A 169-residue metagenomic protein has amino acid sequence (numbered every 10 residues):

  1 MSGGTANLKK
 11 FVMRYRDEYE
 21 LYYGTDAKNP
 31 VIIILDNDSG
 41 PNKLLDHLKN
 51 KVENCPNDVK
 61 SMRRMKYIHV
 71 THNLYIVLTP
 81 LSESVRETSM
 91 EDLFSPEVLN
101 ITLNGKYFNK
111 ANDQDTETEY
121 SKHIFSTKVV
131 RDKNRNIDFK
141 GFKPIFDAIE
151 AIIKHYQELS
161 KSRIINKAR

Functional and structural regions predicted by a protein language model:
M1-K49: Conserved helicase/translocase motor-coupling segment
L8, E87-M90, F142: Short runs of predominantly hydrophobic/aromatic residues within well-ordered alpha helices that form helix-helix
Y15-G24, F94, D138-A148: Short, surface-exposed, charge-dense and proline/glycine-enriched linear segments
Y15-Y19, L48-V59, R63, I149-Y156 (+1 more regions): Hydrophobic, Leu/Ile/Phe/Ala-enriched alpha-helical segments that form helix-helix packing faces
N29-N136: Activity-critical C-terminal alpha-helical subdomain
I124-R169: Nucleic-acid enzyme cleavage-core boundary/entry regions
